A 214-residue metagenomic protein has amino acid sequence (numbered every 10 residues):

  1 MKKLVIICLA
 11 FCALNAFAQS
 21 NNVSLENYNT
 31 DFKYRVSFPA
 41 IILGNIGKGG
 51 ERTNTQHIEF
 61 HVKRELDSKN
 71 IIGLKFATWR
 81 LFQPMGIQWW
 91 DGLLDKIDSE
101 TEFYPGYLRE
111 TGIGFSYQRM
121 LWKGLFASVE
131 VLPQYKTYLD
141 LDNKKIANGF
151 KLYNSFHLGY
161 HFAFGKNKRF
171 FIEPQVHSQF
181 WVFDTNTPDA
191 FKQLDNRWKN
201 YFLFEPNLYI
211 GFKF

Functional and structural regions predicted by a protein language model:
M1-D31: Cleavable N-terminal export/targeting peptides
Q19-G92, G211: Short glycine/proline- and aromatic-enriched beta-strand/turn motifs that initiate or cap beta-hairpins
T30-F32, R52-I58, Y107-T111, N148-N154 (+1 more regions): Residues that define the transmembrane beta-barrel architecture of outer-membrane proteins
F38-G44, K96-T101, D140-N143, A190-L194: Extracytoplasmic loops and strand-loop junctions of Gram-negative outer membrane beta-barrel proteins
G47-N54, M85-D91, Y138-I146, D184-K192: Outer-membrane beta-barrel translocator domains and adjoining extracellular loop/strand segments of Gram-negative
H61-E173, S178: Gram-negative (and chloroplast) outer-membrane scaffold detector with strong preference for beta-barrel transmembrane
H161-F214: Predominantly the C-terminal beta-signal and adjacent terminal strand-loop region of outer-membrane beta-barrel
